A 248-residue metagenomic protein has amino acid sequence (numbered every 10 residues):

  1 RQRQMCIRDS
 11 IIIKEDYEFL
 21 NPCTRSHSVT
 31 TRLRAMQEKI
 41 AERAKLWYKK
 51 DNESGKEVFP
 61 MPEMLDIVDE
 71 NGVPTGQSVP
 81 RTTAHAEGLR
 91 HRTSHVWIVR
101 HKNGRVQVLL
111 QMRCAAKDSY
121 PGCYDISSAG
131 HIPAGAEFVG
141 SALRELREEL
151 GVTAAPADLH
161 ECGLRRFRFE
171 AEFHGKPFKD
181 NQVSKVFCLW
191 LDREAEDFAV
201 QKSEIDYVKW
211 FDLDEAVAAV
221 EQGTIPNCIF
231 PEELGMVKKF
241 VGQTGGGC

Functional and structural regions predicted by a protein language model:
Q2-I7: Short, small-residue-biased leader/transition segments that mark boundaries at the very start of proteins
S10-I12, K45-D51, E57: Short, positively charged and aromatic/hydrophobic N-terminal segments
Y17-F19, Y48, F59: Aromatic (phenylalanine/tyrosine) cluster motif
P60, T82, G122-Y124, S128 (+1 more regions): Nudix hydrolase/Nudix homology domain
P62-N103: Acidic, metal-coordinating catalytic segment for phosphate/diphosphate chemistry, firing primarily on the Nudix
P80-T93, G104-R144, E148, V152: Conserved Nudix-box catalytic region and its N-terminal flanking loop in Nudix hydrolases and closely related
T153-L164: A short coil-to-beta-strand element that immediately follows conserved catalytic motifs
